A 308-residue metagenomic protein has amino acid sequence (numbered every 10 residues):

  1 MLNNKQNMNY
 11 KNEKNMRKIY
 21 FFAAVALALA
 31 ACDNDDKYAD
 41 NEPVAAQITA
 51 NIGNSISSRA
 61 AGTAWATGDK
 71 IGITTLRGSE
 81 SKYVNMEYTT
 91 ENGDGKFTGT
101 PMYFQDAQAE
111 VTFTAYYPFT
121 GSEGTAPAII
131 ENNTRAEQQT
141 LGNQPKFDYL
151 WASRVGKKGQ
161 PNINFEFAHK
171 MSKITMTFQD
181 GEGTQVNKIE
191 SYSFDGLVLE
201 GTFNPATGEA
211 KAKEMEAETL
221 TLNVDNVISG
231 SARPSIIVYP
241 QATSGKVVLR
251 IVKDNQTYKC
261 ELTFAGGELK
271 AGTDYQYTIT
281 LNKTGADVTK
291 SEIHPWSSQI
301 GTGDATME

Functional and structural regions predicted by a protein language model:
L2, E13, R17-E308: Sec-type signal peptide cleavage vicinity
